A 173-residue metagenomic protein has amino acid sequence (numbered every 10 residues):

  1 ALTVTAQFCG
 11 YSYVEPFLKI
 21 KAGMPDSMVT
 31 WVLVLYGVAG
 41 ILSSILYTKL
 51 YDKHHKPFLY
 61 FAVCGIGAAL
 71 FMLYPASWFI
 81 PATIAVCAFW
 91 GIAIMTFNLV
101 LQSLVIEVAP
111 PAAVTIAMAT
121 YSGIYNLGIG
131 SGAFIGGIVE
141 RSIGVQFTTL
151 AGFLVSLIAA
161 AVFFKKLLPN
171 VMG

Functional and structural regions predicted by a protein language model:
A1-L33: Extracytoplasmic gate region of multi-pass secondary transporters
V34-V38, N126-L127: Short hydrophobic/small-residue motifs within alpha-helical transmembrane segments of multi-pass transporter-like
L42-H55, E140: Helix-to-loop junctions at the C-terminal end of transmembrane segments in multipass secondary transporters
P57-M72, F153: Structural signature of the two symmetry-related core transmembrane helices
P81-T96: Hydrophobic core of transmembrane alpha-helices in multi-pass small-molecule transporters, especially MFS/SLC-type
T96-P110: Intracellular juxtamembrane helix-capping segments at the cytosolic ends of symmetry-related transmembrane helices
I106-V145, G152: A late C-terminal transmembrane helix in Major Facilitator Superfamily
F153-G173: Multi-pass alpha-helical transporter architecture, strongest for 12-TM Major Facilitator/SLC carriers used
